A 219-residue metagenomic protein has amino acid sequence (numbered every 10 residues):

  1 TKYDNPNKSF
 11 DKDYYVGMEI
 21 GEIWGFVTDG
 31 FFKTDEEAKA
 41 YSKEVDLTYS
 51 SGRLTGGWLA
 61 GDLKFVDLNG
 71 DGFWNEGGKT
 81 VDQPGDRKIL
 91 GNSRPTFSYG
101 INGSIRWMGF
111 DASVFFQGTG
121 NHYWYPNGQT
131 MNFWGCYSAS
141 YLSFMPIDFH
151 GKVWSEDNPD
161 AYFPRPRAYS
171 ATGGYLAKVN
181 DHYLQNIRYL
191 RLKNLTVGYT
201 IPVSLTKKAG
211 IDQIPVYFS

Functional and structural regions predicted by a protein language model:
T1, M108, T119-Y123, P202 (+1 more regions): Structural signature of outer-membrane beta-barrel domains
T1-G91, S143-P146, H150-N158: Conserved small-residue
I20, G91-T96, H182-R191: Short sequence motifs at beta-strands and strand-loop junctions characteristic of Gram-negative outer-membrane
L90-N92, I101-S104: Long, compositionally biased low-complexity segments
F97-G103, F110, L192-V197: Hydrophobic, lipid-facing positions within transmembrane beta-strands of outer-membrane proteins
G109-S113, S204-L205: Repeated loop/turn-to-beta-strand initiation elements of outer-membrane beta-barrel proteins
V114, V216-F218: Membrane-embedded beta-strand positions of outer-membrane beta-barrel proteins
G120-P215: Extracytoplasmic gating/loop element in the C-terminal half of outer-membrane beta-barrel translocons and assembly
